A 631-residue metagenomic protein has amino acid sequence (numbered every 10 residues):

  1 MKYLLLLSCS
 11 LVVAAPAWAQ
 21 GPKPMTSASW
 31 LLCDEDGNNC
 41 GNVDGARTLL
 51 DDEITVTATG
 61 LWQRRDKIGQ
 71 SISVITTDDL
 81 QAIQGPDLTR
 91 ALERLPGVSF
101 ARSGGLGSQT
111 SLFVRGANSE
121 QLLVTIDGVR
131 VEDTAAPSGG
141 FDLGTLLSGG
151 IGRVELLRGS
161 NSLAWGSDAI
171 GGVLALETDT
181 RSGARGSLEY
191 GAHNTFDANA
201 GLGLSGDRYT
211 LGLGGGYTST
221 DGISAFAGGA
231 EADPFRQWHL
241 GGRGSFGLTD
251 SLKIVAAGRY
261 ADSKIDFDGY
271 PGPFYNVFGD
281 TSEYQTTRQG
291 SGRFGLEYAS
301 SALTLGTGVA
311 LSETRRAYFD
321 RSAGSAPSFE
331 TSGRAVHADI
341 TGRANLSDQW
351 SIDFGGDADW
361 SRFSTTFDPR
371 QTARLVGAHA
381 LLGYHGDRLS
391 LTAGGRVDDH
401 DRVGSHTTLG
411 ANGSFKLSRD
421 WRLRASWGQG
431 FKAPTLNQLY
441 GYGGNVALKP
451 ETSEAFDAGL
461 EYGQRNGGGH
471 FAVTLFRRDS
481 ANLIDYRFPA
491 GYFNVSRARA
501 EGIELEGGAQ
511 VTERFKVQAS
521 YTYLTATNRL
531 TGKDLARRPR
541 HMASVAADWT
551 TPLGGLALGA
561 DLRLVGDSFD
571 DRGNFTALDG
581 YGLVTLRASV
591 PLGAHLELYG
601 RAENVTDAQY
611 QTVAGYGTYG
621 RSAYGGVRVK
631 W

Functional and structural regions predicted by a protein language model:
L5-L7, G203-S205, G214, F246-D250 (+1 more regions): Conserved C-terminal beta-signal and adjacent last beta-strands/turns of outer-membrane beta-barrel proteins
G21-Q81, T89, S119: Short, acidic, small-residue-rich periplasmic hinge/interaction motif at the N-terminus of Gram-negative outer-membrane
C40, T57, L61-R64, T89 (+2 more regions): Extracytoplasmic beta-strand/coil segments of soluble accessory domains associated with Gram-negative outer-membrane
R130-R158, E177: Short acidic/polar hinge/loop motifs at secondary-structure boundaries that mediate gating or recognition
S162-L163, A175, S182-R185, E189 (+1 more regions): Periplasmic-side early beta-strands and strand-to-turn transitions of outer-membrane beta-barrels
Y209, S300-D320, K416, L423-R424 (+2 more regions): Membrane-embedded beta-barrel scaffold of Gram-negative outer-membrane proteins
T249-S251, L296, S347-D353, S361-R478 (+3 more regions): Structural signature of Gram-negative outer-membrane beta-barrels, strongest in the C-terminal barrel of TonB-dependent
D348, I352-D353, H385, S390 (+5 more regions): Gram-negative outer-membrane beta-barrel transporters
